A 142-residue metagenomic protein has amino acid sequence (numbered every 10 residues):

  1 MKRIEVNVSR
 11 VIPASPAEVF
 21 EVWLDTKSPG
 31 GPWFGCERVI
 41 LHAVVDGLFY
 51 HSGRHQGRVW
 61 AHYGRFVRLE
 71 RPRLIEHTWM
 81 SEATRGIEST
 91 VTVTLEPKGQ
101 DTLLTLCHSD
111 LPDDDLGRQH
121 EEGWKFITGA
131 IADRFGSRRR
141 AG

Functional and structural regions predicted by a protein language model:
M1-R38: Hydrophobic ligand-binding cavity/cleft-lining segments
M1-V6, A17-E21, V44-V59: N-terminal short leaders/motifs
V22, P32, S52, T78 (+2 more regions): Residues that scaffold the ATP/ADP-binding catalytic core of kinase and kinase-like folds
L24-D25, R71, G136-S137: Residues at helix-coil transition
G31, V39-V44, Y50, H55-G99 (+2 more regions): Hydrophobic-ligand binding "helix-grip"
S109-G142: A conserved amphipathic terminal alpha-helix motif
